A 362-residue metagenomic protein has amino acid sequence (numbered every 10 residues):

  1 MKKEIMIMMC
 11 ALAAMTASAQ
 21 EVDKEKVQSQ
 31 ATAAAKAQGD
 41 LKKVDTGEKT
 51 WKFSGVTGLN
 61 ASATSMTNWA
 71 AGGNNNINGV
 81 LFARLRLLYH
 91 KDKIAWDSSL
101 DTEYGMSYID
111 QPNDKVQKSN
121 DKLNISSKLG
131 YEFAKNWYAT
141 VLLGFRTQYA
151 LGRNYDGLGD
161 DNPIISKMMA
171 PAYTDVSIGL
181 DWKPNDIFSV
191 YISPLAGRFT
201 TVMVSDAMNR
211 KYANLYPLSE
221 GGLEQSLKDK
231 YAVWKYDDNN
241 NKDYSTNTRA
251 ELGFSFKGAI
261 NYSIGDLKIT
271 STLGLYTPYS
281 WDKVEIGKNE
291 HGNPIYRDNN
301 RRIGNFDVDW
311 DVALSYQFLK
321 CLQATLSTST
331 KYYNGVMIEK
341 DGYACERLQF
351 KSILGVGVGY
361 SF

Functional and structural regions predicted by a protein language model:
M1-E48: Cleavable N-terminal export/targeting peptides
E48, L88-D92, G130-Y138, N185-I187 (+3 more regions): Outer-membrane beta-barrel channels and translocator barrels
F53-L59, W96-L100, A139-L143, T174-V176 (+6 more regions): Transmembrane beta-strands of outer-membrane beta-barrel proteins
G55, L59-A61, L81-Y89, I125-Y131 (+7 more regions): Residues on the lipid-exposed face of transmembrane beta-strands in outer-membrane beta-barrel proteins
L59-S65, K91-K93, T102-Y108, F145-L151 (+5 more regions): Transmembrane beta-strands of outer-membrane beta-barrel pores
T67-G73, Y108-K115, D160-S166, D237-T246 (+3 more regions): Extracellular loop and loop/strand-boundary signature of outer-membrane beta-barrel proteins
K118-G253: Outer-membrane pore/translocation modules
L348-F362: Outer-membrane beta-barrel "beta-signal"
